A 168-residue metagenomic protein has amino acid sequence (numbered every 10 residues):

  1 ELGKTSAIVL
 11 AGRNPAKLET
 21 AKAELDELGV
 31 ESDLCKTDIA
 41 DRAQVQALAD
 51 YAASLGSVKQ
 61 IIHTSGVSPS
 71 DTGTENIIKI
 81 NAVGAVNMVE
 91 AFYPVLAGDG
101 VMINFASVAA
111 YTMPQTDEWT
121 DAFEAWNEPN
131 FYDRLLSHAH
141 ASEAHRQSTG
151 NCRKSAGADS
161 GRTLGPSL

Functional and structural regions predicted by a protein language model:
E1-V9: Canonical Rossmann dinucleotide-binding motif of NAD(H)/NADP(H)-dependent dehydrogenases/reductases, specifically
L25-A43: Rossmann-fold cofactor-recognition segment
A40-S57: Conserved Rossmann-fold cofactor-binding substructure of NAD(P)-dependent oxidoreductases
L48, I62, M88-L96: Hydrophobic positions on the long internal alpha-helix of Rossmann-like NAD(P)-dependent oxidoreductase domains
D50, T72-K79: Active-site Tyr-X3-Lys motif and surrounding loop/helix of classical short-chain dehydrogenase/reductase
I61-I62, M102: Conserved hydrophobic beta-strands of the Rossmann-like cofactor-binding core in SDR/related NAD(P)H-dependent
V67-D71, G98-L168: Catalytic loop of short-chain dehydrogenase/reductase
